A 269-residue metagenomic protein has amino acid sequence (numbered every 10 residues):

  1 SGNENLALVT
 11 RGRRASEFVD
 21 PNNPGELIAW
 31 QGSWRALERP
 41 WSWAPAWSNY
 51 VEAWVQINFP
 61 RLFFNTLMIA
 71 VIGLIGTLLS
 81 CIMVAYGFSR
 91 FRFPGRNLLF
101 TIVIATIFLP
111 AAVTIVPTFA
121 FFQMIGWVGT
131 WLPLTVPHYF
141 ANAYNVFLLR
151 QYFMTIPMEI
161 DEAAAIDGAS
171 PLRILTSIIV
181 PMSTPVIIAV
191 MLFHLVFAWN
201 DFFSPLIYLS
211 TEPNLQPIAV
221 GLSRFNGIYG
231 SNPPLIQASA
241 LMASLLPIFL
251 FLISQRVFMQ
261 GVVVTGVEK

Functional and structural regions predicted by a protein language model:
S1, N5-K269: A structural signal for multi-pass alpha-helical bundles of membrane permease subunits that mediate small-molecule
